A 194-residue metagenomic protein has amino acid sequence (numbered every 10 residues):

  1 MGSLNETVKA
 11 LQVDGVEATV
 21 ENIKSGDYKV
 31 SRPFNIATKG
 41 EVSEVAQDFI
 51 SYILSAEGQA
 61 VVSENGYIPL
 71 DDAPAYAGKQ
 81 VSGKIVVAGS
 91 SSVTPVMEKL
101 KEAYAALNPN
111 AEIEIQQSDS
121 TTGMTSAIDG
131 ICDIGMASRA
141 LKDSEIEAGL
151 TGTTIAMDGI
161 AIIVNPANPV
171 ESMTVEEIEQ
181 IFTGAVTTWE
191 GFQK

Functional and structural regions predicted by a protein language model:
M1-K194: Exported/periplasmic ABC-transporter solute-binding proteins
